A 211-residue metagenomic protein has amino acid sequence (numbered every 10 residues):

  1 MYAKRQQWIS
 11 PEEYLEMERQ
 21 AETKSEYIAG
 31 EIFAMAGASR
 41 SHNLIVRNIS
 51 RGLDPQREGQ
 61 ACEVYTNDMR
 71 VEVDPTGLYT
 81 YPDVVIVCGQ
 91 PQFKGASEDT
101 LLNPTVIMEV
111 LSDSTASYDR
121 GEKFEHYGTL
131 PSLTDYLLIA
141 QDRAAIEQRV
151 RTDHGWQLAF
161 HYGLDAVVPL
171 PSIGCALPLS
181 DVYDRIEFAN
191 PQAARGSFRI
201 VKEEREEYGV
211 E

Functional and structural regions predicted by a protein language model:
M1-E211: Gly/Pro/Ser/Thr-rich low-complexity, intrinsically disordered segments predominantly at protein N-termini
